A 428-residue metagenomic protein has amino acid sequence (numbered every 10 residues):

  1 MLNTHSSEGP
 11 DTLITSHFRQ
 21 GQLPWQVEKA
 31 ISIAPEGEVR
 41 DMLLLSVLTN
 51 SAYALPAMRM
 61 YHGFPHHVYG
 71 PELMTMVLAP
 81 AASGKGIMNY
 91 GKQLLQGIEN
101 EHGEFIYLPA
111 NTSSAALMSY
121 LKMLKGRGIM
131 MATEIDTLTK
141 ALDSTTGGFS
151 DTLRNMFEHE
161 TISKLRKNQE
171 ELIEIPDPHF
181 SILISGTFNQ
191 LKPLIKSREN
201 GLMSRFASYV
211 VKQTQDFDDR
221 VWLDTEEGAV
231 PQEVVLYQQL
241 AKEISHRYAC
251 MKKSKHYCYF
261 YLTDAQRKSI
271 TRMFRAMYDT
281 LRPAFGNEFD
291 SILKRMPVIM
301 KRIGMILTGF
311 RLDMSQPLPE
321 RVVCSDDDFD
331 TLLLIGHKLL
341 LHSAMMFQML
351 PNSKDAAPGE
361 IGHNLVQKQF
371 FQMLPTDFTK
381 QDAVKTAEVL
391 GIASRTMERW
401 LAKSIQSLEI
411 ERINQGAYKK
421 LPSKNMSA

Functional and structural regions predicted by a protein language model:
M1-A428: Phosphate-handling catalytic cores of nucleic-acid transaction enzymes
